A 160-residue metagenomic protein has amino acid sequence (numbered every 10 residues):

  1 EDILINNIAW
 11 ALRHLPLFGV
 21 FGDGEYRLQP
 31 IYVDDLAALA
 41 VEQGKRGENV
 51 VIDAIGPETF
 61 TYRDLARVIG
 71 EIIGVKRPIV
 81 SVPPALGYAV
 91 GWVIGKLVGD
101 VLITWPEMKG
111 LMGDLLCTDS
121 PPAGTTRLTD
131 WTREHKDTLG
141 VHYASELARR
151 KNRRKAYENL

Functional and structural regions predicted by a protein language model:
E1-A9, Y26-R27, F60: Flexible, glycine-rich beta-alpha linker
E1-D2, P30, Y88-V93: Short, solvent-exposed polar/charged micro-motifs at secondary-structure junctions
I3-L12, D34, R67-I69, K96 (+1 more regions): Short, glycine/charged-enriched secondary-structure capping and boundary segments
L4-N7, E107, R127: Hydrophobic alpha-helical segments typical of transmembrane helices and their membrane-interface/capping positions
W10-I31, D35, L39-E48, D53-I55: A conserved pocket-lining segment of Rossmann-fold NAD(P)-dependent short-chain dehydrogenase/reductase
F21, T104-E107: Residue-level signal for threonine
L39-T104, D114-L160: Mid/C-terminal beta-alpha module of Rossmann-like enzyme folds, strongest in SDR-family dehydrogenases/epimerases
